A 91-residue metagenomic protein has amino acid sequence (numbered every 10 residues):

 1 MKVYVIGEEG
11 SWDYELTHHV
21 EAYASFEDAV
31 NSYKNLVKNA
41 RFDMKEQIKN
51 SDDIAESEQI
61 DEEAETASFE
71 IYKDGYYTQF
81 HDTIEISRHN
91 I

Functional and structural regions predicted by a protein language model:
M1-H19: Short aromatic-glycine-(Arg/Gly/Cys) micro-motifs in beta-strand/loop hairpins
V3-I6, S25, A29, Y33 (+2 more regions): Hydrophobic beta-strand residues in large extracellular and virion-surface proteins
E9-W12, A24, Y77, I84: Compositionally biased, intrinsically disordered low-complexity regions
S11-Y14, A24-Q47: A short, charged, amphipathic alpha-helix used as a generic interaction element across diverse proteins
H19-E21, D82: Short beta-strand segments
E21-Y23, H89: Generic detection of short hydrophobic beta-strand segments and adjacent strand-loop junctions
N35-I91: Short, mixed-charge low-complexity intrinsically disordered segments
